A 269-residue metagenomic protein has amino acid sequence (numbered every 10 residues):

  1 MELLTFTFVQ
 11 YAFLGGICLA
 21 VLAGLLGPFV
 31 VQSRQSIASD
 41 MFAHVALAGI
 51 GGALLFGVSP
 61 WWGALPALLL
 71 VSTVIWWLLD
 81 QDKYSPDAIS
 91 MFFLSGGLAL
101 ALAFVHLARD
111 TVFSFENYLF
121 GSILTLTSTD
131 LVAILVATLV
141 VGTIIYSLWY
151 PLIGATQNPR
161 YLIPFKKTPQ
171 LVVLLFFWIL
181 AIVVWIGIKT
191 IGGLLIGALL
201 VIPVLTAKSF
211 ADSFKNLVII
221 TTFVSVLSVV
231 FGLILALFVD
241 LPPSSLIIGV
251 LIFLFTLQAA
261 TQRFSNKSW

Functional and structural regions predicted by a protein language model:
M1-V21: Membrane-interfacial amphipathic/re-entrant helices at transmembrane-helix boundaries
L4, L119, I123, V224-T261: C-terminal binding/interaction regions
T7-Y11, D82, P86, S90-Y150: Transmembrane helix-bundle core of multi-pass membrane transporters and related energy-transducing complexes
A12, P60-L68, D87-M91, L135 (+2 more regions): Loop-to-transmembrane alpha-helix initiation sites
P28-T111, A207-I219, A236-V239, R263-F264: Short loop segments and helix-boundary regions at transmembrane helix junctions of multi-pass inner-membrane proteins
H44-L55, F92-V105, T125-L126, P169-I179 (+2 more regions): Small-residue-rich segments of transmembrane alpha-helices in multi-pass membrane proteins, especially helix faces
T143-F176: Membrane-helix/interface signature in polytopic inner-membrane proteins
T190, I196-S245: Transmembrane alpha-helical segments in multi-pass inner-membrane proteins
